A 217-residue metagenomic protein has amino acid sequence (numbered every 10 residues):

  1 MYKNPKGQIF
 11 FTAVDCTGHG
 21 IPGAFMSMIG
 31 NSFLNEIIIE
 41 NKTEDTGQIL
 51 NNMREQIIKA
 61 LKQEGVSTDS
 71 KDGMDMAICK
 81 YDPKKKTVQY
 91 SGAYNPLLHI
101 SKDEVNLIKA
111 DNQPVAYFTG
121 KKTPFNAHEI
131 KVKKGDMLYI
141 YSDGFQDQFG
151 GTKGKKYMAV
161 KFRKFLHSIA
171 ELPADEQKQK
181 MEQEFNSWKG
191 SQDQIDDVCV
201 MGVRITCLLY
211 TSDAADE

Functional and structural regions predicted by a protein language model:
M1-T17, I21-S27, N31-S212: Conserved subregion of the PPM/PP2C metallophosphatase catalytic domain
D213-E217: A short, hydrophobic C-terminal helix/tail in secreted or cell-surface proteins
